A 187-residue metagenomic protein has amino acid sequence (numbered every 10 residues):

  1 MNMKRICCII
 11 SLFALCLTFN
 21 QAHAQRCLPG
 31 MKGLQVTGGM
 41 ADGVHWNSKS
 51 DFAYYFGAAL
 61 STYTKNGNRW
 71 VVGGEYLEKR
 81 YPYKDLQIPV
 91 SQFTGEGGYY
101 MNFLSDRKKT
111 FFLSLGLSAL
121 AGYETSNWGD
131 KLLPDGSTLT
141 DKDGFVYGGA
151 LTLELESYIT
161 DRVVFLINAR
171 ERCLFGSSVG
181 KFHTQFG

Functional and structural regions predicted by a protein language model:
M1-M31: Cleavable N-terminal export/targeting peptides
R5, G30-K32, N66-N68, S105-F111 (+1 more regions): Short coil turns and loop connectors of transmembrane beta-barrels in diderm outer membranes and organellar homologs
A22-G73, L77-K79: Short glycine/proline- and aromatic-enriched beta-strand/turn motifs that initiate or cap beta-hairpins
G30-L34, S50-F56, Q87-G95, F111 (+2 more regions): Residues that define the transmembrane beta-barrel architecture of outer-membrane proteins
K32-G38, F56, W70-G74, G97 (+3 more regions): Membrane-embedded beta-strand positions of outer-membrane beta-barrel proteins
G43-W46, Y81-I88, P134-D141, L174-S178: Extracellular loop and loop/strand-boundary signature of outer-membrane beta-barrel proteins
A59-P134: Gram-negative (and chloroplast) outer-membrane scaffold detector with strong preference for beta-barrel transmembrane
E154-G187: Predominantly the C-terminal beta-signal and adjacent terminal strand-loop region of outer-membrane beta-barrel
